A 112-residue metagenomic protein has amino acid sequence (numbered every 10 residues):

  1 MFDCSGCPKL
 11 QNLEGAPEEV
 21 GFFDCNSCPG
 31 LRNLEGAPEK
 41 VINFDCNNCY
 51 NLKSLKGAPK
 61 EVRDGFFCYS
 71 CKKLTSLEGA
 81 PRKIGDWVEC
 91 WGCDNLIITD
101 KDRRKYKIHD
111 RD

Functional and structural regions predicted by a protein language model:
M1-K9, P17-G30, P38-N51, G57-K73 (+2 more regions): Concave beta-strand-loop units of leucine-rich repeat
